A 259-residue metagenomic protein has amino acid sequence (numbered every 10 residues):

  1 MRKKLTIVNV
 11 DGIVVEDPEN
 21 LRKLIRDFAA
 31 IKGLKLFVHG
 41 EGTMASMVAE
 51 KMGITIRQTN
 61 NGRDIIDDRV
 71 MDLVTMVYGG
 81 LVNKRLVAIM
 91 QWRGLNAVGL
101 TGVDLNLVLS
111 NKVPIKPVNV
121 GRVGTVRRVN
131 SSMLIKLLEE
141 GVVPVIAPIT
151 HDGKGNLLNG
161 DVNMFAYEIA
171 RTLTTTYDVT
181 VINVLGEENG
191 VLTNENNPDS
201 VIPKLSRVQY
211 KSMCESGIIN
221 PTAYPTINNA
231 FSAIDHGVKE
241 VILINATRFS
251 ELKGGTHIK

Functional and structural regions predicted by a protein language model:
M1-K259: C-terminal catalytic "cap/lid" subdomain
